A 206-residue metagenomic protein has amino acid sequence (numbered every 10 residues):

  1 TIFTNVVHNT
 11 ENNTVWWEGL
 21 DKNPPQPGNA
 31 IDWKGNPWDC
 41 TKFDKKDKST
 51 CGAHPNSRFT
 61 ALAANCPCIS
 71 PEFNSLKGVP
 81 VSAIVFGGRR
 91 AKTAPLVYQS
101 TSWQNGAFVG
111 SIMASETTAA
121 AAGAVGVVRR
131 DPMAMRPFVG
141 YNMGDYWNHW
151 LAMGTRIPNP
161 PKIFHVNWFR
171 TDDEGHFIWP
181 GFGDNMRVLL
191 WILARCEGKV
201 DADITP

Functional and structural regions predicted by a protein language model:
I2-P206: Conserved NTP phosphate-binding and transfer environment spanning the P-loop NTPase/kinase superfamily
